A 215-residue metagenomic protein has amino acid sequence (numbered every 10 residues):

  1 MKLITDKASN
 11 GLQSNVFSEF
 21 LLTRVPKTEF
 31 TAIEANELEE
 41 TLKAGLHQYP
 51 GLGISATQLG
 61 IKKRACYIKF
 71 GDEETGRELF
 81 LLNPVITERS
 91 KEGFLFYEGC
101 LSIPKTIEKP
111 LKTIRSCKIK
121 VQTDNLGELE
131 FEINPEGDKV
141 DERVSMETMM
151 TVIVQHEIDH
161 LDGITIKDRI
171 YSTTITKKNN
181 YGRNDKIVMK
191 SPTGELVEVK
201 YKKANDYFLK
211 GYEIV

Functional and structural regions predicted by a protein language model:
M1-V188, P192-E198, K202-V215: Positively charged
